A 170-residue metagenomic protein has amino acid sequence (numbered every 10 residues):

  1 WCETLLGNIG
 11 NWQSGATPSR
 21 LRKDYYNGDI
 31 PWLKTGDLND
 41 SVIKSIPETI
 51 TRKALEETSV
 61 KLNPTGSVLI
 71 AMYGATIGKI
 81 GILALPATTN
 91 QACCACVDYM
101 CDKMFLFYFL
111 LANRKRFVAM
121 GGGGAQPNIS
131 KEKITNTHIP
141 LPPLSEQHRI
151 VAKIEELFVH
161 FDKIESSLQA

Functional and structural regions predicted by a protein language model:
W1-A16, L144-A152, V159-A170: Non-catalytic DNA-recognition/assembly elements of restriction-modification systems
G7-R22, G36-T65, L83, A119: Sequence-specific dsDNA recognition surfaces
M72-Y73, A87-C94, A125-L141: A short glycine-rich beta-alpha junction/loop motif
I77-L83: Short, Lys/Arg- and Gly-enriched loop/turn segments at beta-strand edges
T89-F107: Short peripheral tails and domain-boundary helices/loops at the edges of structured domains
M104-N113, G121-G122, N136-I139: Conserved catalytic alpha/beta cores of large enzymes that bind or transform nucleotide phosphates and polynucleotides
